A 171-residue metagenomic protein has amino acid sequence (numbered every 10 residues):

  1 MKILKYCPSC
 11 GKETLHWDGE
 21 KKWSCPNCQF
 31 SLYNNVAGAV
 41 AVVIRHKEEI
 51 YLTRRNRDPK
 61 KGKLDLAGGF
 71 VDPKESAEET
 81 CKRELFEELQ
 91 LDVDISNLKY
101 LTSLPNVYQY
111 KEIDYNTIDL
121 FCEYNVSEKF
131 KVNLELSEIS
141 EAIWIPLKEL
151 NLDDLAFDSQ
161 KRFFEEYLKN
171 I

Functional and structural regions predicted by a protein language model:
M1-L4, K21: Short metal-coordination and nucleic-acid-contact micro-motifs, chiefly zinc-binding Cys/His arrays
C7-C10, C25-C28: Short cysteine-rich clusters marking metal-coordination/redox-active sites
L15-H16, Y33: Short functional micro-motifs and their immediate structural scaffolds
W17, D92-T102: A short coil-to-beta-strand element that immediately follows conserved catalytic motifs
N27-Y51: Conserved N-terminal beta-strand and adjoining loop/helix that marks the start of the Nudix/MutT-like hydrolase domain
R45-E87: Conserved Nudix-box catalytic region and its N-terminal flanking loop in Nudix hydrolases and closely related
T102-K131: Active-site-adjacent beta-strand/loop module that shapes the phosphate/pyrophosphate-binding cleft
K129-I171: Nudix hydrolase/Nudix homology domain
